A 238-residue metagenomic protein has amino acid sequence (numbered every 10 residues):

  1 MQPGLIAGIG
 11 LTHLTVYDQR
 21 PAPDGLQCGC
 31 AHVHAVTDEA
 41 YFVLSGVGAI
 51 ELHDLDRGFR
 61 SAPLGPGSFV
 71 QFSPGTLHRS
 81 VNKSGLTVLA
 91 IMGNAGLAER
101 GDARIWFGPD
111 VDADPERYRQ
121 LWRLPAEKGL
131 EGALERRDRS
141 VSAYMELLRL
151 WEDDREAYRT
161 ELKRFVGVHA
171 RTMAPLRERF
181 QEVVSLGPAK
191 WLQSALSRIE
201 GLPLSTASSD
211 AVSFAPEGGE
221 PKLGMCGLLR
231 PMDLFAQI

Functional and structural regions predicted by a protein language model:
H13-A35: Conserved short histidine dyad/triad with adjacent acidic residue
A31-H34, D38-V43, S61-A62, V70 (+1 more regions): His/acidic/aromatic-lined binding-pocket segments of jelly-roll/cupin-type domains and related regulatory beta-sandwich
A35-I50, D54, I91-G93: Short, conserved beta-strand element in jelly-roll/cupin
A49, S68-R79, L86: Histidine-centered metal-chelating micro-motifs
D54-G75: Short acidic-glycine-tyrosine-enriched beta hairpin
G85-E152: Double-stranded beta-helix
L124-S205: An accessory alpha-helical subdomain
R179-I238: C-terminal non-catalytic accessory extensions
